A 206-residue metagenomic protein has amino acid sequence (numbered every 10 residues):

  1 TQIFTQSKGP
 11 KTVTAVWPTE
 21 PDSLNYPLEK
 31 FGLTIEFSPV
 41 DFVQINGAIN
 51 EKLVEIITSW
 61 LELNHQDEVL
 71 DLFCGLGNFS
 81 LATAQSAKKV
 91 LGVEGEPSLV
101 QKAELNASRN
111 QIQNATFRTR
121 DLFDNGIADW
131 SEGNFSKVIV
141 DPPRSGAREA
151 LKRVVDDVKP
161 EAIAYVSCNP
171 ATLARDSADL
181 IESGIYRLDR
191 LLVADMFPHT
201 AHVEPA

Functional and structural regions predicted by a protein language model:
T1-A206: Rossmann-like S-adenosyl-L-methionine
